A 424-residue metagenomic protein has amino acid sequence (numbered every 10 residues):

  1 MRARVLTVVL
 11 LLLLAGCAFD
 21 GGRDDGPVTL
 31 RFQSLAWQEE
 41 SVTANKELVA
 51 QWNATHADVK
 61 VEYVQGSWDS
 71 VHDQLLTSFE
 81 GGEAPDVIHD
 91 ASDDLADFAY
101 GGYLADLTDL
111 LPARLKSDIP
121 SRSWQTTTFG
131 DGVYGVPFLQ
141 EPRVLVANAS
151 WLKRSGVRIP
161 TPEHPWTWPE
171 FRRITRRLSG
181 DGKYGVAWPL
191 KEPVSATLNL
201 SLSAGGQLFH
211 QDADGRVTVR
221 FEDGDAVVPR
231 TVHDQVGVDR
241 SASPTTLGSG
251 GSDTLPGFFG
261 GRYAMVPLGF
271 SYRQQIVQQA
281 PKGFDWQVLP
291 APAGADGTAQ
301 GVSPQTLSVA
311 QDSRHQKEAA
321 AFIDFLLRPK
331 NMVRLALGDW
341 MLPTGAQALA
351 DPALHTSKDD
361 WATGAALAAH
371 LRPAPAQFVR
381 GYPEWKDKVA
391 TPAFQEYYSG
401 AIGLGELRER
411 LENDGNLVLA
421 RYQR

Functional and structural regions predicted by a protein language model:
R2-D97, F270, A295-D296, K317-E318 (+4 more regions): Conserved N-terminal structural module of periplasmic/extracytoplasmic solute-binding proteins
A50, A54, S155, D234 (+3 more regions): Extracytoplasmic/periplasmic substrate-recognition and gating elements
P85-D86, L115-W151, I174-R176, G185 (+3 more regions): A structural signal for short loop-to-beta-strand junctions that line the ligand-binding cleft of periplasmic/secreted
S92-V144, L200, D285-L289, T356-K358: Hinge/lid segment of periplasmic solute-binding proteins
A105-I119, T161-H164, V186, G206-V228 (+4 more regions): Short, solvent-exposed loop/beta-turn-alpha elements that line the ligand-binding surface or hinge of extracytoplasmic
Y134-F138, R143, P169-T218, Y263: Extracytoplasmic/periplasmic solute-binding protein
T175-R177, D214-L247: Glycine-centered hinge/linker elements that transmit conformational signals in sensory and ligand-binding systems
W286, L337-K388, E396, A420-R424: Long, aromatic- and glycine/proline-rich binding clefts that accommodate carbohydrate-like moieties
